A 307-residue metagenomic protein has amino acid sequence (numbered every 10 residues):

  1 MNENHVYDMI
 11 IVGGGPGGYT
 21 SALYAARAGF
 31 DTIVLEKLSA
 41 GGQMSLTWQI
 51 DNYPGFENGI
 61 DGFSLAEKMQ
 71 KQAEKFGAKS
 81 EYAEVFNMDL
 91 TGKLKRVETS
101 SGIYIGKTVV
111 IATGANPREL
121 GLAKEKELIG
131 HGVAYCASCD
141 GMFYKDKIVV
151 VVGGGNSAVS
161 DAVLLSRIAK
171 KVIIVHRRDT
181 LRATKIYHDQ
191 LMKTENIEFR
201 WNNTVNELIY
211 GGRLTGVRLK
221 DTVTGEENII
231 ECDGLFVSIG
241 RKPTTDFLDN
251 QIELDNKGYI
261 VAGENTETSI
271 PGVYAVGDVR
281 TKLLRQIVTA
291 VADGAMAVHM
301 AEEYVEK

Functional and structural regions predicted by a protein language model:
E3-V6, M142-I148: Short helix-loop-beta connector
H5, A73-G92, R96-E98, Y104 (+2 more regions): A Rossmann-like FAD-binding core segment of flavoenzymes
Y7-F76, V159-K185, D255: Beta1-alpha1 glycine-rich phosphate/pyrophosphate-binding loop at the start of Rossmann-like nucleotide-binding domains
G14, T113-G114, I239-G240: Glycine-rich, N-terminal phosphate-binding loop of Rossmann-like dinucleotide-binding domains
G15-P16, S39, A115-P117, G155-S157 (+1 more regions): Residue-level detector of alpha-helix initiation sites
S80-M142: Glycine/small-residue-rich loop that forms an oxyanion/phosphate-binding "nest" at active or ligand-binding sites
G121, E127-F143, I239-T289, D293-M296 (+1 more regions): FAD-site-proximal beta/loop scaffold in flavoenzymes
